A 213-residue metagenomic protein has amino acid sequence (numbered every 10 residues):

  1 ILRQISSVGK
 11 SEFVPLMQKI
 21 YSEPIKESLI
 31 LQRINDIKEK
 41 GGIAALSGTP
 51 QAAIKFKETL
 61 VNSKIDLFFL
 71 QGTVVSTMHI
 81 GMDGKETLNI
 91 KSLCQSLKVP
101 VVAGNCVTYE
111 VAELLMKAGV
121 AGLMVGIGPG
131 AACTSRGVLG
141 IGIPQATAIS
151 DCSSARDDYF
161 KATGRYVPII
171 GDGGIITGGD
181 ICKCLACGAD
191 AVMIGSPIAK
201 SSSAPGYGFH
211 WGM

Functional and structural regions predicted by a protein language model:
I1-T163, S196-S201: Active-site entrance/lid segments in N-terminal catalytic domains of soluble metabolic enzymes
I54, Y109-E113, I170-I181: A glycine-rich phosphate-binding loop feature that marks nucleotide/adenosyl-phosphate handling sites
V99-V101, Y166-G173: A short, small-residue-rich loop immediately preceding and capping a beta-strand
I143-P144, A148, A162, I176-D180 (+1 more regions): Gly/Ser/Thr/Ala-enriched C-terminal appendages of enzymes
